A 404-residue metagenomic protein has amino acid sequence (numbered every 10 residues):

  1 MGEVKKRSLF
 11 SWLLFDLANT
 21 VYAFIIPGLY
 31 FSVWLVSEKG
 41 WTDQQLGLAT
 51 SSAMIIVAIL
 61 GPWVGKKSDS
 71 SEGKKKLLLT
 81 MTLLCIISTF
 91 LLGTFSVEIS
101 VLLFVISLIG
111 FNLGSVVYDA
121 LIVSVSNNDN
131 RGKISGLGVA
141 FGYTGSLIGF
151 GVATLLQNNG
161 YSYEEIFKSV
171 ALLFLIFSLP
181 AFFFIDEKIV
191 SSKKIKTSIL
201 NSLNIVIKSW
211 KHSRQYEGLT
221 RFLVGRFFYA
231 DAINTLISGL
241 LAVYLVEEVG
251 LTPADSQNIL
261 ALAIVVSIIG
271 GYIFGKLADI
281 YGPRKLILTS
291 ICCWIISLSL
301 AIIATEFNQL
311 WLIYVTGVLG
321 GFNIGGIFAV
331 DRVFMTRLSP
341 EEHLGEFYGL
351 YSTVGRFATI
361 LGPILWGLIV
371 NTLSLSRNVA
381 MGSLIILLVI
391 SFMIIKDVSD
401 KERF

Functional and structural regions predicted by a protein language model:
M1-L9, K188-V224: Juxtamembrane intracellular "pre-TM" segments in multi-pass secondary transporters
G2-M54, G218-I259: Helix-loop boundary and gating motifs at the non-cytosolic
L48-K66, A261-I273: Central cavity-lining transmembrane alpha-helices of secondary-active solute carriers, predominantly the Major
L60-G73, G270-P283, V370: Helix-to-loop junctions at the C-terminal end of transmembrane segments in multipass secondary transporters
L79-V97, C293-F307: C-terminal ends and interior cores of transmembrane alpha-helices in multi-pass membrane transporters/permeases
L113-S126, G326-S339: Intracellular juxtamembrane helix-capping segments at the cytosolic ends of symmetry-related transmembrane helices
K133-T154, S352-G362: Glycine-rich segments within core transmembrane alpha-helices of 12-TM secondary carriers
L156-L172, L368-L388: A membrane-interface helix-boundary motif in multi-pass transporters
